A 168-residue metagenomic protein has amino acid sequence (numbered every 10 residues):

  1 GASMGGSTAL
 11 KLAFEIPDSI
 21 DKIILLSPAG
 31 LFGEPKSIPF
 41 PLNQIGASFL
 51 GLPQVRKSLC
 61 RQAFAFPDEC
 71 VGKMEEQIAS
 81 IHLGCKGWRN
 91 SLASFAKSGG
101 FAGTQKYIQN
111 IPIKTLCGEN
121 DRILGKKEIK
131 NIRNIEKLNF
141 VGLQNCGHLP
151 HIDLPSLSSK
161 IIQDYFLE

Functional and structural regions predicted by a protein language model:
G1, G5, A9: Gly/Ala-rich beta-loop-alpha elbow adjacent to hydrolase catalytic centers
L10-E15, K22-L50: Flexible "cap/lid" loop of the alpha/beta hydrolase fold
S27, A79, L92, T115-G118 (+1 more regions): Generic structural signal for small/hydrophobic residues in well-ordered secondary structure, especially within
L31, F49, K97, R122-G125 (+1 more regions): Nucleotide-sugar-dependent glycosyltransferase donor-binding/catalytic pocket residues
K36, L52-Q109: Conserved alpha/beta-hydrolase catalytic His-Asp/Glu region
L83, G87, L124, D153: Residue-level signal for the nucleotide or nucleotide-sugar donor/cofactor binding architecture
P112-C146, I152: Conserved loop-alpha-helix segment in the C-terminal half of the alpha/beta-hydrolase fold that carries the catalytic
I152-D164: Post-His helix in hydrolase/transferase enzymes
